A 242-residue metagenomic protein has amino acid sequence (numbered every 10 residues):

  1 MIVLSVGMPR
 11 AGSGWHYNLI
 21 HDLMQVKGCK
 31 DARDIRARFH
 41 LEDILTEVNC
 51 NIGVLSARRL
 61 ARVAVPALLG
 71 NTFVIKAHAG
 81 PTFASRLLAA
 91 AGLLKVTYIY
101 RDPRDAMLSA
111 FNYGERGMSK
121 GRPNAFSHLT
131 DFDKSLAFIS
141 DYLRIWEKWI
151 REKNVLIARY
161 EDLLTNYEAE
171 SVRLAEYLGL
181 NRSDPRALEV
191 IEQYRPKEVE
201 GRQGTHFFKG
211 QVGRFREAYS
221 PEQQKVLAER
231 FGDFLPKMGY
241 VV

Functional and structural regions predicted by a protein language model:
M1-I157, G210, K225, E229-Y240: PAPS-dependent sulfotransferase catalytic domain
A11, N166, E222: Residue-level signal for short amphipathic helical patches enriched in basic/charged and nearby hydrophobic residues
C29-A32, G179-V190, V242: Short, surface-exposed acidic
D43-T46, A84-R86, Y167-E170, K197-E200: Short, solvent-exposed polar/charged micro-motifs at secondary-structure junctions
F132, D184-L188, Q224: Alpha-helix initiation and N-capping motif
E152-Y177, R214-A218: Phosphate-binding beta-loop-alpha motif at adenosine-nucleotide cofactor sites
E189-L235: PAPS-dependent sulfotransferase catalytic core
